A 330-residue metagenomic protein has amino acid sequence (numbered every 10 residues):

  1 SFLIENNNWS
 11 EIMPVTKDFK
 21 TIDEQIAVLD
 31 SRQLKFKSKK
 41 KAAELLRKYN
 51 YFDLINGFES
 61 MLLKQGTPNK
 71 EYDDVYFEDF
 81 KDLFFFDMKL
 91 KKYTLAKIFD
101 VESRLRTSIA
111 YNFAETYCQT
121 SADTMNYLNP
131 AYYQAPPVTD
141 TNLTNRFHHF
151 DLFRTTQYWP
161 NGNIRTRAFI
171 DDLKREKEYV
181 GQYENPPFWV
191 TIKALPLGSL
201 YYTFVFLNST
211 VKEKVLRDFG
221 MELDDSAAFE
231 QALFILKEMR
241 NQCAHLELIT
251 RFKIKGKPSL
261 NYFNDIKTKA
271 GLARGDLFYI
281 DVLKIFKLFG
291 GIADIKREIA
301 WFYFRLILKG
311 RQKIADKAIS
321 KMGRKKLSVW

Functional and structural regions predicted by a protein language model:
S1-E238, T250-W330: Extended intrinsically disordered or low-complexity regions, especially N/C-terminal cytosolic tails and loops, rather
L246: Acidic/aromatic/glycine-rich contiguous surface patches that form carbohydrate-binding/processing clefts and analogous
